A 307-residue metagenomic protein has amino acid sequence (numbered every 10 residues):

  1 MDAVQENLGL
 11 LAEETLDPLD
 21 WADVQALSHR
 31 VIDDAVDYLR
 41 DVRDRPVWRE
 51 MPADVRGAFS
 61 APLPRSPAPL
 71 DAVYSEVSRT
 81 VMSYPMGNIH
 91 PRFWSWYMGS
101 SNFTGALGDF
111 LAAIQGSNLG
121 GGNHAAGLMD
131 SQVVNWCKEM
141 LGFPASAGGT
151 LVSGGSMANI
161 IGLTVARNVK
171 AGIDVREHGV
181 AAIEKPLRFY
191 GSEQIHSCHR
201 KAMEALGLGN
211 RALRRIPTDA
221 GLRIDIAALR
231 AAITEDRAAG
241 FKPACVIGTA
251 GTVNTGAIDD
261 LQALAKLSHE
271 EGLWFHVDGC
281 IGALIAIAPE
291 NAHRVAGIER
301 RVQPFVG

Functional and structural regions predicted by a protein language model:
D2-S146: N-terminal entrance/gating region of PLP-dependent enzymes' catalytic architecture
V4, V24, V31, V36 (+18 more regions): Extended aliphatic helical segments
T15-P18, A26, P46-V47, A58 (+11 more regions): Residue-level preference for alpha-helix termini and adjacent loops
Q25, Y84, W96, N102 (+9 more regions): Generic detector of intrinsically disordered, low-complexity, polar/charged segments
S28, A35, F93-Y97, Q115 (+9 more regions): Long, contiguous hydrophobic alpha-helical segments, chiefly transmembrane helices and signal peptides
A125, A158-G307: Conserved PLP-enzyme active-site core in the AAT-like
C137-V165, R214-P217: Short loop-beta-helix segment that forms the pyridoxal 5′-phosphate
